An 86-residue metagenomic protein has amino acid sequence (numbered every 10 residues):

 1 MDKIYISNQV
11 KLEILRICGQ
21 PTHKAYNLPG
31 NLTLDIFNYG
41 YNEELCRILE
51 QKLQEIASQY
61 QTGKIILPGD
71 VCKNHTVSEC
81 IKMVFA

Functional and structural regions predicted by a protein language model:
M1-E55, Y60-A86: Phosphopantetheine-dependent thiolation modules in NRPS/PKS and related acyl-activating systems
